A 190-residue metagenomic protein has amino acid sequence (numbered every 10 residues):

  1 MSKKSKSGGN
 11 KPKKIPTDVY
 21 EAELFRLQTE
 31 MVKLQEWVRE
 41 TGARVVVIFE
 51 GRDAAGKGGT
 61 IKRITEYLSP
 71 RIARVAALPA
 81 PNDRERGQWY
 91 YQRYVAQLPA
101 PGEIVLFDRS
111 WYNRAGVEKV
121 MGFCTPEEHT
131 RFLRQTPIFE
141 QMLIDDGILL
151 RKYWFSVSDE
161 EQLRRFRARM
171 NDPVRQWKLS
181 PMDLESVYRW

Functional and structural regions predicted by a protein language model:
M1-Q35, E40-R44, P101, R134-R151 (+1 more regions): N-terminal targeting/trafficking signals and adjacent low-complexity tails
P16, R71-R134: Conserved nucleotide-sensing/catalytic segment adjacent to the nucleotide-binding pocket in NTP-handling enzymes
V19-A22, R26, G56-G59, E85-R93 (+5 more regions): Charged, alpha-helix-enriched surfaces in structured cytosolic catalytic cores of large nucleotide-utilizing machines
V47-T65: Glycine-rich phosphate-binding P-loop
I48, L78, Y153-S156: Conserved beta-strand segments of the P-loop GTPase G domain that flank and frequently precede/overlap
D53, L106, Y153: Conserved RecA-like P-loop NTPase ATPase core
L68: Active-site catalytic pocket residues across diverse enzymes, especially alpha/beta-hydrolases
V117-L133, L143-W190: A glycine- and Lys/Arg-enriched "phosphate-lid" helix/loop adjacent to the NTP-binding pocket of small-molecule kinases
